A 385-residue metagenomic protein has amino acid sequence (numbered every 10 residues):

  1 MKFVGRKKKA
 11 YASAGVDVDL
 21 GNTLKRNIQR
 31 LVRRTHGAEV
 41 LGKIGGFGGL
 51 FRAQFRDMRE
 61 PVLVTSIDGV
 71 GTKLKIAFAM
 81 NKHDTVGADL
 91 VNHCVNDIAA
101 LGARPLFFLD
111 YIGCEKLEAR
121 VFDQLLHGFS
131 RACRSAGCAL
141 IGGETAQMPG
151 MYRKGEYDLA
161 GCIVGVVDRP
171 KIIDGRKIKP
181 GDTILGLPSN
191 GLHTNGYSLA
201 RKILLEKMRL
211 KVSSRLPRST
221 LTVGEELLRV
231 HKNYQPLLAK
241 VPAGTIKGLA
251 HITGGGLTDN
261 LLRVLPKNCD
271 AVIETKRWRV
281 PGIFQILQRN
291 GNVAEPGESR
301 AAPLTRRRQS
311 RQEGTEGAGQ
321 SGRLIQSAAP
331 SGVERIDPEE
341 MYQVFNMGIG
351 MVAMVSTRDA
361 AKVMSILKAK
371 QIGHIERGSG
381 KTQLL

Functional and structural regions predicted by a protein language model:
K2-E39: N-terminal amphipathic/basic leader segments beginning at the initiator methionine
K2-S13, V121-A139, Y152-L159, K211 (+5 more regions): Glycine-/charge-enriched secondary-structure boundary and capping motifs
V16, L20, V86, N195 (+2 more regions): A generic structural signal for residues located within well-ordered alpha-helices of large catalytic or ligand-binding
R30-N190: Glycine-rich phosphate/pyrophosphate-binding loop regions near the starts of catalytic domains
P180-L221, E225: Acidic, glycine-rich loop-and-beta core segments that form the ion-binding/anion-interacting portion of active sites
